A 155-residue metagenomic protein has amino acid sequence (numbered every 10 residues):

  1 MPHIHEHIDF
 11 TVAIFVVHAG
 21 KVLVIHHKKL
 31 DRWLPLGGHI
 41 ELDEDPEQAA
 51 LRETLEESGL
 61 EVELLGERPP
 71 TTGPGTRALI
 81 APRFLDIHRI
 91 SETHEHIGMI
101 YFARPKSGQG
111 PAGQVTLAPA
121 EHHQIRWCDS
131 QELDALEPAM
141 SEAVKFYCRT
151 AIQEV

Functional and structural regions predicted by a protein language model:
M1-F15, A19, T76-L79, S91: Acidic, metal-coordinating catalytic segment for phosphate/diphosphate chemistry, firing primarily on the Nudix
F15, L51, L55, R149-I152: Residues within alpha-helical segments
H27: Short loop/turn segments immediately following the C-termini of beta-strands
L30-R32: Short, surface-exposed beta-strand-loop junctions and turns on beta-sheet-rich folds
L34-G38: A short gly/proline-enriched turn/hairpin at secondary-structure junctions
I40-M140: Unchanged
Q131-V155: Charged phosphate-binding loop/patch that engages nucleotide di/tri-phosphates or the phosphate backbone of nucleic
